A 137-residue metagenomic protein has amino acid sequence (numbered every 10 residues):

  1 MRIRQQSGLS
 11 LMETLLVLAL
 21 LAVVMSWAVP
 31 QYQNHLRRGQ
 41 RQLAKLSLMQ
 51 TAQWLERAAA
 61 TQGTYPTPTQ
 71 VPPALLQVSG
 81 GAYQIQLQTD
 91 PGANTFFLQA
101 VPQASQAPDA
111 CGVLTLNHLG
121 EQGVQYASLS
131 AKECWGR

Functional and structural regions predicted by a protein language model:
M1-V29: N-terminal single-pass transmembrane signal-anchor helix
Q33, R37-L48: Membrane-proximal amphipathic alpha-helices that sit immediately adjacent to an N-terminal transmembrane/signal-anchor
R38-G39, Q53-Q70: Alpha-helix exit/C-cap motif
Q50-Q53, H118: Generic recognition of well-ordered alpha-helical segments within structured catalytic/regulatory domains
G63-D90: A short, surface-exposed loop/turn module that caps and links secondary-structure elements
Q84-P108, G112-E121: Low-complexity, acidic interaction segments enriched in glycine
G112-R137: Low-complexity, S/T/G/P-rich flexible repeat/linker segments used as non-globular hinges and stalks within
